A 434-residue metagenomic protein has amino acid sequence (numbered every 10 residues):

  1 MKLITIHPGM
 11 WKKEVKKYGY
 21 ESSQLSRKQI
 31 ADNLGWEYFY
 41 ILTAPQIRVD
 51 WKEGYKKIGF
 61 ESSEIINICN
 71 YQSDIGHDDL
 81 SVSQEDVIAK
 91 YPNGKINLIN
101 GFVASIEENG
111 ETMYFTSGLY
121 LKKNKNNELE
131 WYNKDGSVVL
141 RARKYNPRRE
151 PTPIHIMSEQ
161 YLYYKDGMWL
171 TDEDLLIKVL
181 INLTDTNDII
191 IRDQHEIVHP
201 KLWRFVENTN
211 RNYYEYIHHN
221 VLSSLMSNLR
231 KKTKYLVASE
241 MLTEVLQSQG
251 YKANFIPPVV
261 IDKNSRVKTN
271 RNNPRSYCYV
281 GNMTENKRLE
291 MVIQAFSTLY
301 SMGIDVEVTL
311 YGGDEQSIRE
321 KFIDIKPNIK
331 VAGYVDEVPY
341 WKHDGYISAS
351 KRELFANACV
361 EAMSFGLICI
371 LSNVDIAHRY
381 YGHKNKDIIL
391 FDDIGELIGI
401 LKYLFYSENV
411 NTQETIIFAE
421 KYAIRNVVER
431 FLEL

Functional and structural regions predicted by a protein language model:
Y214-H218, L222, K231-R266: Donor nucleotide-sugar binding/catalytic pocket of nucleotide-sugar-dependent glycosyltransferases
V280, E307-R319: Glycosyltransferase donor-sugar binding loop
N282, K384-G395, K402-S407: Conserved acidic donor-binding segment of nucleotide-sugar-dependent glycosyltransferases
T284-T298: A conserved mid-protein helix/loop that constitutes part of the nucleotide-sugar donor-binding site
R319-V335: Nucleotide-activated donor-binding/catalytic signature segment of Leloir-type glycosyltransferases, i.e., the conserved
K351: Aromatic "clamp/platform" in nucleotide-sugar-dependent glycosyltransferases that forms part of the donor/acceptor
I368-L371: Short hydrophobic beta-strand element within catalytic cores of glycosyltransferases and related nucleotide-activated
Y406-L434: A charged, aromatic-enriched C-terminal amphipathic alpha-helix characteristic of glycosyltransferases across folds
